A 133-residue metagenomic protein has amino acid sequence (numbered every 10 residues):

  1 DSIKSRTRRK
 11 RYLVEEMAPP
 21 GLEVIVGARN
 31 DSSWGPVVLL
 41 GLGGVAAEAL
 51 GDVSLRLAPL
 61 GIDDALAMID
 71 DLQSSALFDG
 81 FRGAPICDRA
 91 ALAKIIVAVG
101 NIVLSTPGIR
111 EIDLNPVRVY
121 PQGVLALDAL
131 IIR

Functional and structural regions predicted by a protein language model:
D1-R133: ATP-dependent carboxylate/acyl-activation modules
